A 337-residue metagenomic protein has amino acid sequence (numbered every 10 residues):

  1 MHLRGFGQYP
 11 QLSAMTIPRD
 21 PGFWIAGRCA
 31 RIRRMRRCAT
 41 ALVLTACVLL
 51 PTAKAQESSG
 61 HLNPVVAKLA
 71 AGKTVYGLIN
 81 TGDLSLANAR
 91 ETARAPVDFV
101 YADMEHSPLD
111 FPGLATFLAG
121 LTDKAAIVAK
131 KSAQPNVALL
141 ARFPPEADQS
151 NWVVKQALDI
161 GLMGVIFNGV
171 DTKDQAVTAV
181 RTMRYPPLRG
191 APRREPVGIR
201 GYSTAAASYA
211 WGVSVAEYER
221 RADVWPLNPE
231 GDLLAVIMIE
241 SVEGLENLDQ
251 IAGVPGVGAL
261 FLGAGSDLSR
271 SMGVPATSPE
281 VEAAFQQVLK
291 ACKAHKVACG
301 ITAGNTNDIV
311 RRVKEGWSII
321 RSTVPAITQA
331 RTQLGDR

Functional and structural regions predicted by a protein language model:
L3-F6, L49: Short, low-complexity, intrinsically disordered N-terminal modules that encode targeting/processing signals
C38-L49: Bacterial N-terminal signal peptides
A55-R337: Expand to "…catalyze enediolate/carbanion chemistry for C-C bond making/breaking, isomerization, decarboxylation
